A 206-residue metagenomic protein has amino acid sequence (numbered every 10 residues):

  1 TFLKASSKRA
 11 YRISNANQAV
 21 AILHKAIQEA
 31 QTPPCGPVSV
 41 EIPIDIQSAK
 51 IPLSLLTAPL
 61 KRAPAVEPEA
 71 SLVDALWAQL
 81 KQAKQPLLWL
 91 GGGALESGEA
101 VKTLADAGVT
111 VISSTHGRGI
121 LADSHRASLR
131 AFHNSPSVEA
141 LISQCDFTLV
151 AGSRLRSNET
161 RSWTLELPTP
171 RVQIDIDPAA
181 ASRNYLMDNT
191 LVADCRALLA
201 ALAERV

Functional and structural regions predicted by a protein language model:
T1-V206: N-terminal alpha/beta PP-like core and its mobile active-site loop of ThDP/TPP-dependent enzymes
